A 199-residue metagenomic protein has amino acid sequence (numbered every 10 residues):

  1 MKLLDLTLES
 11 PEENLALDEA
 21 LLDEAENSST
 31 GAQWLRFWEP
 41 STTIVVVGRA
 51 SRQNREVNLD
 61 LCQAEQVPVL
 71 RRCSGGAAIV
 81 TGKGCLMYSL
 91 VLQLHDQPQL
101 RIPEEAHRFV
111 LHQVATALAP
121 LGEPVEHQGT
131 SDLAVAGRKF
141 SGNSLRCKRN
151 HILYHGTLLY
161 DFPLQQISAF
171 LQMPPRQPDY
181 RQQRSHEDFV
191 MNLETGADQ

Functional and structural regions predicted by a protein language model:
M1-D60, A64, R72, Q177-Q199: Active-site loop/lid in soluble adenylation, ligation, and acyl-transfer enzymes
F37, E56-P98: A glycine-rich, hydrophobic loop/mini-helix early in the fold
P40-T42, S74, E126-T130: Short Gly/Ser/Thr- and Asp/Glu-enriched loop/turn motifs at secondary-structure junctions
A50, A77-A78, S144: Gly/Ser/Thr-rich beta-alpha loop segments that engage phosphate groups in nucleotides
C85-S131: Contiguous, small/hydrophobic- and glycine-enriched helical/loop subdomains that border and often "cap" functional
E105-V125, S141, R146-Q199: Long, positively charged amphipathic alpha-helical accessory segments at protein N-termini or as interdomain linkers
V135-A136: Structural motif
